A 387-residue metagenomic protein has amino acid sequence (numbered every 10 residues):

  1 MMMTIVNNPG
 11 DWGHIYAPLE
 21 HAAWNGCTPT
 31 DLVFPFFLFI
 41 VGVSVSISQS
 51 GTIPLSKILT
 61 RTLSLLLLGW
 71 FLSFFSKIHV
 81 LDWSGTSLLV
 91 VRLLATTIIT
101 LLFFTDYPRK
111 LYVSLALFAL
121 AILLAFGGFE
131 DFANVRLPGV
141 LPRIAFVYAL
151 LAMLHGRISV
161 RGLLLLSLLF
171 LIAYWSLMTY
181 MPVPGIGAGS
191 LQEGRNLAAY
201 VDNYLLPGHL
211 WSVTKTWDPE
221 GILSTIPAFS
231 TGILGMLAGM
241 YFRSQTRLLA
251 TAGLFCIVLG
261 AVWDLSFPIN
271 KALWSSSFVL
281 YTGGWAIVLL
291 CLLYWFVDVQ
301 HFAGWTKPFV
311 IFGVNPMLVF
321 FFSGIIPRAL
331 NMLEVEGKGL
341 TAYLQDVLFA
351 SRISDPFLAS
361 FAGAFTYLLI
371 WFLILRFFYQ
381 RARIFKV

Functional and structural regions predicted by a protein language model:
M1, A250-V258, S276, V299-G324 (+1 more regions): Functional transmembrane helices that form membrane-embedded active or gating regions
M1-S64, G69-F75, T86-L88, P316 (+5 more regions): N-terminal signal-anchor module of multipass membrane proteins
P9-C27, K77-D82, G128-N134, V213-T214 (+2 more regions): Juxtamembrane/transmembrane-helix boundary motifs at the membrane-water interface
C27-T30, D218-A228, K271-I287, A303-T306 (+2 more regions): Membrane-interface transmembrane-helix boundary segments in multi-pass integral membrane proteins
P29, V33-I40, L89-A95, L137-A149 (+5 more regions): Membrane-embedded alpha-helical segments of multi-pass membrane proteins, especially the transmembrane helices
G51-V147: Membrane-interface helix-loop-helix modules in multi-pass inner-membrane proteins
S159-S230: Long hydrophobic alpha-helical segments that form multi-pass transmembrane helix bundles in integral membrane proteins
T214-L259: A conserved active-site cap/scaffold subdomain adjacent to cofactor or substrate pockets
